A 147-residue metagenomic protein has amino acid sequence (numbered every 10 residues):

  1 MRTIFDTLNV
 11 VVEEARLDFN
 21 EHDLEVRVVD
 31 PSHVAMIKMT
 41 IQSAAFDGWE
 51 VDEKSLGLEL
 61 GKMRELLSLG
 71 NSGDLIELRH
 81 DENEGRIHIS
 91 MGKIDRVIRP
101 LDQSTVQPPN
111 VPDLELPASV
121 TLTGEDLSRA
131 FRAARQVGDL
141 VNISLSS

Functional and structural regions predicted by a protein language model:
M1-N9, E14-Q136, S144-S147: DNA polymerase sliding clamps and clamp-related checkpoint/processivity subunits
V141: Polyanion-binding surfaces on beta-sheet-dominated domains and ring/shell assemblies
